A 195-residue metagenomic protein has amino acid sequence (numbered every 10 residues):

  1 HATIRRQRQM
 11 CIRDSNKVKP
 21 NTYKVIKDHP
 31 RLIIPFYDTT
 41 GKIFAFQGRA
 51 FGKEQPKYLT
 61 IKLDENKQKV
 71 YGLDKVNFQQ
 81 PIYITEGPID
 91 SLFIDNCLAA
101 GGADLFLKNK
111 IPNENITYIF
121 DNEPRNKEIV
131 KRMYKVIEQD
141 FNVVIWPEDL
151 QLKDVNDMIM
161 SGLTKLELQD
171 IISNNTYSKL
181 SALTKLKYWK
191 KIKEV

Functional and structural regions predicted by a protein language model:
H1-I12: Single conserved hydrophobic/aromatic residue that forms the stacking wall/gate of nucleotide- or nucleobase-binding
Q7, R31, Q79: Short coil/loop residues immediately preceding or within conserved phosphate-binding loops of NTP-utilizing enzyme
K17-K19: Flexible, glycine/threonine-enriched loop-and-boundary segments that flank and lead into catalytic domains of large
K24-I26, K69-F78: A short acidic-Thr-Gly-centered motif at the start of a beta-strand
R31-Y37: A short, hydrophobic, proline-anchored segment that marks a local hinge/packing element in signaling and regulatory
Y37-T39, F44, P56, Q79-I82 (+1 more regions): TOPRIM fold recognition
G52-L63: A short, polar/charged loop-to-alpha-helix boundary motif
